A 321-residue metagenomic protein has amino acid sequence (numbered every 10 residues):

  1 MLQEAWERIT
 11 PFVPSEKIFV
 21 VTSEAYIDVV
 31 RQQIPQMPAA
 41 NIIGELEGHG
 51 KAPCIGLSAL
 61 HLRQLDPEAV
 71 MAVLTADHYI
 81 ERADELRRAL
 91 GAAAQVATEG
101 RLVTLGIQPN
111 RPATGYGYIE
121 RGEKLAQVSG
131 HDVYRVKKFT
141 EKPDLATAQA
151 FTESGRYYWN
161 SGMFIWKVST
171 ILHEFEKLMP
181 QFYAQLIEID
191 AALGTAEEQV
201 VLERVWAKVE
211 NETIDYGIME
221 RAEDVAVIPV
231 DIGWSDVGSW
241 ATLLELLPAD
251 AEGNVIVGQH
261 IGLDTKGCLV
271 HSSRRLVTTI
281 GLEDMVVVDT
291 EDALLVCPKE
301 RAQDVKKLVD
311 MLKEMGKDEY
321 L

Functional and structural regions predicted by a protein language model:
M1-T75, Y79-E85, G91, E300 (+1 more regions): Conserved N-terminal catalytic core of the sugar/cofactor nucleotidyltransferase
L2, S58, D77, I119 (+3 more regions): Residue-level signal for inorganic ion chemistry
S15-E16, P38-A39, D66-A69, T98-L102 (+8 more regions): Short coil/turn connectors at secondary-structure junctions
V21, A72-T75, T104-Q108, T140 (+1 more regions): Short beta-strand segments
H78-I80, P109, W234: Short histidine/acidic/glycine/proline-rich micro-motifs that form metal- and phosphate-coordinating active-site loops
A83-W206, A226, K299: Conserved core of the sugar-phosphate nucleotidyltransferase
V168-L321: Left-handed beta-helix
